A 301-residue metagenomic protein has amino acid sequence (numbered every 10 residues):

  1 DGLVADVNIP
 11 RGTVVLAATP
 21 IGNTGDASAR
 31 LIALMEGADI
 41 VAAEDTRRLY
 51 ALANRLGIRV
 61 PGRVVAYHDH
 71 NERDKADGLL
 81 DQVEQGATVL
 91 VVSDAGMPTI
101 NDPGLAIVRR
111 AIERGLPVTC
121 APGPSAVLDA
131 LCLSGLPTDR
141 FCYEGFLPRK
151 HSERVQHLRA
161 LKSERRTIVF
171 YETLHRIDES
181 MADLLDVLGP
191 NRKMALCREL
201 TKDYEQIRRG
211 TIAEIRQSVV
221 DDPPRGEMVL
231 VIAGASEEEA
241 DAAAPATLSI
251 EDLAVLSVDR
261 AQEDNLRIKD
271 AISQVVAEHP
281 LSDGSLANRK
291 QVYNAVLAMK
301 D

Functional and structural regions predicted by a protein language model:
D1-H68: Glycine-rich, flexible N-terminal cofactor/catalytic loop recognition
L3, R11, T88, T167 (+1 more regions): A contiguous loop/helix-start segment that scaffolds small-molecule binding in enzyme catalytic cores
T13-A17, Q85-S93, F141, R166-F170 (+1 more regions): Generic beta-sheet signal
M35-V41, G115-T119, T167-I168: Short active-site oxyanion
A43, V118-G123, F170, L196: General beta-strand structural signal in soluble alpha/beta enzymes
V65-D74, F146-K150: Conserved helicase motor
T99-R114, M181, L185: Short Gly/Thr/Asp-enriched flexible loops that form oxyanion-binding sites at enzyme active sites
A106-E164: Class I SAM-dependent methyltransferase SAM-binding "motif I" and its flanking Rossmann-like core
